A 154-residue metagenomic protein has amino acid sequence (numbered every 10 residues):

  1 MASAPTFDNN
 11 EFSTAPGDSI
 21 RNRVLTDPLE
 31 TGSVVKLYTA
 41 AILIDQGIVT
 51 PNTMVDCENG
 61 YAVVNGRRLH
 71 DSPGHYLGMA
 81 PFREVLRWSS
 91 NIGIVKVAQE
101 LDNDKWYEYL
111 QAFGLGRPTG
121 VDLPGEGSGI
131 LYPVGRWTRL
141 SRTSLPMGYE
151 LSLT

Functional and structural regions predicted by a protein language model:
M1-S33, Y38-T154: Beta-lactam-recognizing serine transpeptidase/beta-lactamase-like catalytic domain environment
